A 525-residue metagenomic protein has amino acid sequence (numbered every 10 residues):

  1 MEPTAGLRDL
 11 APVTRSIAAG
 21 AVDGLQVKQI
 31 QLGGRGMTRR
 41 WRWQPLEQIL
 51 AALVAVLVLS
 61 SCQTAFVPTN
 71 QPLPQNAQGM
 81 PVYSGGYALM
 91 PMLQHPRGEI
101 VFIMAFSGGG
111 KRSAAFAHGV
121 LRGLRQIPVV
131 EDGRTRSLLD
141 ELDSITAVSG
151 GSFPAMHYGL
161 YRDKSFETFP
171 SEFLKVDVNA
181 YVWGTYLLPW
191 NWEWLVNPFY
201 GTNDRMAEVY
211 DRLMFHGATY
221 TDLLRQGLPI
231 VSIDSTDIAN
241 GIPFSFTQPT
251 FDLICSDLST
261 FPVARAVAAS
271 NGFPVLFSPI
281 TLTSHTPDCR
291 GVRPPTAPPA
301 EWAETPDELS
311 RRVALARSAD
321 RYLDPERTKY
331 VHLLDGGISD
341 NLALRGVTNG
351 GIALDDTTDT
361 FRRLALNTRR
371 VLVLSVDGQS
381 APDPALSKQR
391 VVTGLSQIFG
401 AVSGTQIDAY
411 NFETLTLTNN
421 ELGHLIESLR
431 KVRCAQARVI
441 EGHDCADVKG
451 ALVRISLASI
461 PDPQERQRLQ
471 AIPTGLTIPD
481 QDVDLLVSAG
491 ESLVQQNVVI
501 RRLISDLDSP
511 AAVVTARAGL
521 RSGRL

Functional and structural regions predicted by a protein language model:
T4-A5: Short linear motifs in low-complexity or flexible loops
T14-I17, G24, Q29-Q31, T38-C62: Sec-dependent bacterial lipoprotein signal peptides
T38-W43, L50, S61-L525: Catalytic domains of lipid- and phosphate-ester/thioester hydrolases
